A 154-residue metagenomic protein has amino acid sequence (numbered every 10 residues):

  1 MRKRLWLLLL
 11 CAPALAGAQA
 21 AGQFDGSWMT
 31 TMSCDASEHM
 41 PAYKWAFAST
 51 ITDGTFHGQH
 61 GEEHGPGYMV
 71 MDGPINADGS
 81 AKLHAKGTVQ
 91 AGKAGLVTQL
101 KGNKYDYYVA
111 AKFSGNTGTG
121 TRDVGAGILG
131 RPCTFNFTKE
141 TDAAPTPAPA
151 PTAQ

Functional and structural regions predicted by a protein language model:
M1, A20-G22: Absolute protein N-terminus
R2-L9: Sec-dependent signal peptide recognition, specifically the positively charged N-region followed immediately by
R4, L15, S49: Functionally constrained cores in energy, signaling, and assembly domains
C11-Q19: Hydrophobic h-region of N-terminal signal peptides that target proteins for export in Gram-negative bacteria
G22-P149: Central antiparallel beta-sheet cores of small beta-barrel/beta-sandwich binding domains
P151-Q154: Short, solvent-exposed mixed-charge patches
